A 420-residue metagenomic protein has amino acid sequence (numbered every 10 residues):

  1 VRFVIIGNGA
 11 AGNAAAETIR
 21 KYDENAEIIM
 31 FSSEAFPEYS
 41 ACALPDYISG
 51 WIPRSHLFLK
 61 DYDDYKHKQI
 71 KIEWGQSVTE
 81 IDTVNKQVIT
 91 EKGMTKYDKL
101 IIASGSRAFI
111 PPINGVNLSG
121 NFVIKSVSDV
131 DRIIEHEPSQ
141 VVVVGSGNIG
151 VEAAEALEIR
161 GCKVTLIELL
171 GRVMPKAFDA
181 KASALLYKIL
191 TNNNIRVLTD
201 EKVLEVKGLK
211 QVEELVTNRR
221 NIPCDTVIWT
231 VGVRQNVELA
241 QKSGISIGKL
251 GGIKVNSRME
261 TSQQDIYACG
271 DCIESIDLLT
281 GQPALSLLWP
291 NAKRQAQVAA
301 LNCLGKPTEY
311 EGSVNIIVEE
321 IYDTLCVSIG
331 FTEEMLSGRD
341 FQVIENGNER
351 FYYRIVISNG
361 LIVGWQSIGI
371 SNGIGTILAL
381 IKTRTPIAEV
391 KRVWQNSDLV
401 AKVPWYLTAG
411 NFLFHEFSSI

Functional and structural regions predicted by a protein language model:
V1-K71, A156-A177, T376: Beta1-alpha1 glycine-rich phosphate/pyrophosphate-binding loop at the start of Rossmann-like nucleotide-binding domains
V1-R2, C272-G375: Mid-to-C-terminal Rossmann-like scaffold of FAD/NAD(P)H-dependent oxidoreductases
V1-V4, F58-V144, E214-N221, I228-T230 (+2 more regions): FAD-binding core/adjacent interface of flavoenzyme oxidoreductases
G9-N13, A35, S106-A108, S128 (+3 more regions): Residue-level detector of alpha-helix initiation sites
F58, Q140-V142, I149-E205, L288-A292 (+2 more regions): Rossmann-like dinucleotide-binding cores of NAD(P)H-dependent redox enzymes
W74-Q76, D82-T83, K125, E168 (+3 more regions): Short loop/edge segments at beta-strand edges and connector loops that shape dinucleotide/nucleotide cofactor-binding
N117-P138, G208-E214, N218-V298, V393-W394: FAD-site-proximal beta/loop scaffold in flavoenzymes
N346-G410: C-terminal auxiliary extensions adjacent to catalytic cores
